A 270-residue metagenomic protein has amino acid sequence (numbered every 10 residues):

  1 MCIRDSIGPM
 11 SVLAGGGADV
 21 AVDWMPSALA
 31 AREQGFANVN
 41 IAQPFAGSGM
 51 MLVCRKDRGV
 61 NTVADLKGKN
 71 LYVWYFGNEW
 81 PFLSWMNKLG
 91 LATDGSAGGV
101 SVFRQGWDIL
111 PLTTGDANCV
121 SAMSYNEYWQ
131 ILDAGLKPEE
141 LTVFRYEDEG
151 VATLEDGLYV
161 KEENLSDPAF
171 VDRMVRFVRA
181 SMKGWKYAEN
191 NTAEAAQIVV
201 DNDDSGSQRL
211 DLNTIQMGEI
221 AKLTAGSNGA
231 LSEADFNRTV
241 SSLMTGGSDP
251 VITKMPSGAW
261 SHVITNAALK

Functional and structural regions predicted by a protein language model:
R4-Q105, P111-T114, N118-Y125, F144-Y146 (+1 more regions): Short, glycine-/small- and polar/acidic-enriched structural segments that line small-molecule recognition paths
S11, G15, L29, V39 (+10 more regions): Solvent-exposed, polar/charged alpha-helical surfaces in well-ordered, non-transmembrane soluble domains, broadly
P26-S27, Q105-D204: Pocket-lining segment of extracytoplasmic ligand-binding domains
T62-V63, E162, E233: Structural motif detector for alpha-helix initiation sites
T93-V100, P138-T142, V171, D204-G218 (+1 more regions): Short, surface-exposed acidic
S166-D249: Secondary-structure end/capping motifs
N237-K270: Conserved C-terminal helix/tail region of periplasmic/extracytoplasmic solute-binding proteins
